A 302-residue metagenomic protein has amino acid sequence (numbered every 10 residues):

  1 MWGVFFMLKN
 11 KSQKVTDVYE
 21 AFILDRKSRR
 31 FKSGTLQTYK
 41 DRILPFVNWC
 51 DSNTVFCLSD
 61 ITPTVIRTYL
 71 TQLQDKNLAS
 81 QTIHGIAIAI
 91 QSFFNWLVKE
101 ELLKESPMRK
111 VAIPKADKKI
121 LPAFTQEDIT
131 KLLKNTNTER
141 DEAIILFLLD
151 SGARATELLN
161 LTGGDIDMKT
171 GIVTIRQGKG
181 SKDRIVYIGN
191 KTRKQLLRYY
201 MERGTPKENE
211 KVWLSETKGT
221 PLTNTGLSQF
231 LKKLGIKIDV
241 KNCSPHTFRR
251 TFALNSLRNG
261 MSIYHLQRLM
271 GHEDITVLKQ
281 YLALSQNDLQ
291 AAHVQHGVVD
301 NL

Functional and structural regions predicted by a protein language model:
M1-L302: Conserved catalytic core of the tyrosine transesterase superfamily
